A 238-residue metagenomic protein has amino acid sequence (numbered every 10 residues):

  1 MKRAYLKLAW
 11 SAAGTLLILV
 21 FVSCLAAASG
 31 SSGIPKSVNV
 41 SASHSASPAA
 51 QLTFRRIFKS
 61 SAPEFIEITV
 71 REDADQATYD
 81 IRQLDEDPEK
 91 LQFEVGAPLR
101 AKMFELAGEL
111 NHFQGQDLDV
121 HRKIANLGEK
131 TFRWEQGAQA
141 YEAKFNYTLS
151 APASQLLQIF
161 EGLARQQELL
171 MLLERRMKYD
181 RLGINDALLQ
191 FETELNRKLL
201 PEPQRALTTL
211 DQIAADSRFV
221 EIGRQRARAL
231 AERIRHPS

Functional and structural regions predicted by a protein language model:
M1-L8: N-terminal secretory signal peptides that target proteins for export/translocation
A12-S23: Bacterial N-terminal signal peptides
C24-F58, D117-S238: Short, well-ordered, aromatic-rich surface patches in folded extracellular/luminal domains
H44-E86: N-terminal secretory signal peptides
E67-R71, K90-V95, A138-L149: Short amphipathic beta-strand/extended segments with alternating polar/hydrophobic composition
Q76-L91, L189-T193, L207-D211: Acidic/histidine-rich, surface-exposed loop or edge segments in extracytoplasmic proteins
T78-Y79, P98-F104, L149-F160: Short, surface-exposed linear segments at secondary-structure transitions and domain or protein termini
Y79-G115: A short-motif feature that recognizes glycine-rich, charge-decorated loops that bind or process nucleotide phosphates
